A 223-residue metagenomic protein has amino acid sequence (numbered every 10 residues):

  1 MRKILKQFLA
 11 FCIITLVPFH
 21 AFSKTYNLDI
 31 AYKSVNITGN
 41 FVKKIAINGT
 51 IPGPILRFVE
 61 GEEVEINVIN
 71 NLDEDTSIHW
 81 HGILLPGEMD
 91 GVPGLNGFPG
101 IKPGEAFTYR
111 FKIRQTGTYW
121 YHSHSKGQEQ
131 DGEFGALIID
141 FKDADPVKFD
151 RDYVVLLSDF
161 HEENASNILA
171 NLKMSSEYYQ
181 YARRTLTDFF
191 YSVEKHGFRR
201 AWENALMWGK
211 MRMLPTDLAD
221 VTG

Functional and structural regions predicted by a protein language model:
M1-L9: Bacterial N-terminal signal peptides that target proteins for export
A10-F11, A21: Cleavable N-terminal signal peptides
S23-G223: Histidine-centered copper-binding motifs that mark active-site loops of extracellular/periplasmic copper enzymes
